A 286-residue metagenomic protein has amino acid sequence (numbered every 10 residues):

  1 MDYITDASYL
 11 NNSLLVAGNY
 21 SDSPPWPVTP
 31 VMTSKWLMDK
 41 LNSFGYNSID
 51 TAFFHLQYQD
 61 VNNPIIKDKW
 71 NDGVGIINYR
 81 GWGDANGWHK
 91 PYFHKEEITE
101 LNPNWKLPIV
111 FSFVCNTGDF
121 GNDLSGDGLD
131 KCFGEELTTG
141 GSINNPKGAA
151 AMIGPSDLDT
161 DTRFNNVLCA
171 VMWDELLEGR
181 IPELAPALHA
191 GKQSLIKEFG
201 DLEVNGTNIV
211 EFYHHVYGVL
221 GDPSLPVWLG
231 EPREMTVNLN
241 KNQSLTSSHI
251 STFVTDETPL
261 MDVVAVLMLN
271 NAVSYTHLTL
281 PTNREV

Functional and structural regions predicted by a protein language model:
M1-Y275: Cysteine-dependent hydrolase recognition
T276-T282: Conserved small/polar residues in nucleotide/adenosyl-binding loops
